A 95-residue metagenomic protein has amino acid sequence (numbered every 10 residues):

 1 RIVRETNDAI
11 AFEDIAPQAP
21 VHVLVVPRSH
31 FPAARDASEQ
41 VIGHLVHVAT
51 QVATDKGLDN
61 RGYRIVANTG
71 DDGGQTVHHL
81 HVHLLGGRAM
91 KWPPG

Functional and structural regions predicted by a protein language model:
R1-G95: HIT superfamily nucleotide-processing domains
